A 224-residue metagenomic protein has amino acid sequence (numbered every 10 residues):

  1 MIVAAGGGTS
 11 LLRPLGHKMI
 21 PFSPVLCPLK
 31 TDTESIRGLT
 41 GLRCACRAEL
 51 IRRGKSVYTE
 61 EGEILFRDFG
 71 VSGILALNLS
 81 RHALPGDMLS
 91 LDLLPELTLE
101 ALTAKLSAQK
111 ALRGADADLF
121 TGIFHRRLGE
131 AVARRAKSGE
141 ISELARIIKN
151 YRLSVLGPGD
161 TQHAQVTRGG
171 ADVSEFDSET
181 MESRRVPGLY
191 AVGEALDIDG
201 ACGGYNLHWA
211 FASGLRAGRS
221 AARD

Functional and structural regions predicted by a protein language model:
M1-G7, L12-P14, I64-R67, L189-A191 (+1 more regions): Short hydrophobic core segments
G8, A48, R52, A217: Rossmann-like dinucleotide/flavin-binding elements
G8-V25, L153: Glycine-rich beta-alpha-beta "Rossmann" dinucleotide-binding loop(s) and their flanking helix/strand
L11-L15, H208-D224: An active-site-proximal "capping" alpha-helix that borders the catalytic cofactor pocket
K18-S23, C27-E143: An anion/pyrophosphate-binding glycine-rich loop and adjacent beta-alpha core in soluble alpha-beta enzymes
R67, V71-I74, V166, L196-H208: Glycine-rich phosphate/pyrophosphate-binding beta-alpha loops
R127-D199: A glycine-rich dinucleotide-binding beta-alpha-beta segment and adjacent secondary-structure elements that constitute
L189, G193, D199-G200, W209 (+2 more regions): Conserved mid-sequence domains
